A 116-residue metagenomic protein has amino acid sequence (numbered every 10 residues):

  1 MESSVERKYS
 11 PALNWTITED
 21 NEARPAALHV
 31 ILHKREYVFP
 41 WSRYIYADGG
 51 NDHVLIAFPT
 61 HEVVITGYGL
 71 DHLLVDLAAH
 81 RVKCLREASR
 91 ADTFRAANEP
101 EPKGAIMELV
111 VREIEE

Functional and structural regions predicted by a protein language model:
M1-E22: Anionic N-terminal interaction surfaces
N14, I65-E116: Helix-rich interaction surfaces within compact, conserved domain-sized segments that mediate assembly or partner
E19-N21, E36-Y37, Y46: Short, conserved, surface-exposed binding loops centered on an aromatic residue
N21-A26, D48-D52: A short, compositionally biased
R24-V38: Short aromatic-glycine motifs in intrinsically disordered, low-complexity regions
P40-G50: Phosphoinositide-dependent membrane-docking surfaces
I45-A47, H61-V64, D71-H72: Short, surface-exposed beta-strand-loop junctions and turns on beta-sheet-rich folds
G50-H61: Short acidic, Gly/Pro-enriched loop/turn segments at secondary-structure junctions
